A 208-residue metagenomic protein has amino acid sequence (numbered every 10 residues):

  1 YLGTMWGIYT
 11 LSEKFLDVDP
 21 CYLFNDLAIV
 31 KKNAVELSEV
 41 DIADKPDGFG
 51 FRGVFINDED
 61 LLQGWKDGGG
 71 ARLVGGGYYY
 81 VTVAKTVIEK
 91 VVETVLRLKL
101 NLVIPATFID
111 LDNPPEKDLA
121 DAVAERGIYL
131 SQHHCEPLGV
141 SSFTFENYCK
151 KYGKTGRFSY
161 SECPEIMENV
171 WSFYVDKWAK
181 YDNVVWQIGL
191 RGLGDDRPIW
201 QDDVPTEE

Functional and structural regions predicted by a protein language model:
Y1-C163: Feature activates predominantly on carbohydrate-active enzymes
V91, L119, V170-Y174, E208: A general structural detector for well-ordered alpha-helical segments in enzyme core domains, enriched
A122-L130, Y160-K180, V184-I188: Structured, charged N-terminal subsegments at the starts of enzyme catalytic cores and at intra-chain domain/subunit
K180, V185-E208: Active-site neighborhood of glycoside hydrolase catalytic domains
